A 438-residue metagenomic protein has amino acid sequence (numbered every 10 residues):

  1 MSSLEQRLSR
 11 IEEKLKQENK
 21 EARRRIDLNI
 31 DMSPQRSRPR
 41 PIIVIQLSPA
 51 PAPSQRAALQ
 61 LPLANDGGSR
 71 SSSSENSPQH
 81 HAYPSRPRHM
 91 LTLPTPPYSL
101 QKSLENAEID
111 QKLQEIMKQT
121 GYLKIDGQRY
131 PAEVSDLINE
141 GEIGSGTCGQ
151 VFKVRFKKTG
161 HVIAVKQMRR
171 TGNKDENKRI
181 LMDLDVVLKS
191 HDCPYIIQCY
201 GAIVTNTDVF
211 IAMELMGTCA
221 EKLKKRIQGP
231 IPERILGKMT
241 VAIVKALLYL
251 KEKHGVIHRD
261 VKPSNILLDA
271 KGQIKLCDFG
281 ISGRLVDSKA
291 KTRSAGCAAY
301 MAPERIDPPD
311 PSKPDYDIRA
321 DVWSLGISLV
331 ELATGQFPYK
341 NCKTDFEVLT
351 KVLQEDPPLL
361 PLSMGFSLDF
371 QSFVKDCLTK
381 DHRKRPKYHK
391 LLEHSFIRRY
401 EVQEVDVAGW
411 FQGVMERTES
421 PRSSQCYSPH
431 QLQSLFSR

Functional and structural regions predicted by a protein language model:
M1-R129: Intrinsically disordered, low-complexity regulatory segments that flank or precede the catalytic domain of eukaryotic
Q150-R170: Glycine-rich ATP phosphate-binding loop
Q167-H191: Conserved N-lobe beta3->alphaC-helix segment of eukaryotic protein kinase catalytic domains
G201-A202: A short, aromatic-enriched beta-strand patch in the conserved N-lobe beta-sheet of the protein kinase catalytic domain
T207-C219: Conserved short submotifs of the Hanks-type protein kinase catalytic core that shape the nucleotide-binding pocket
M239-T240: Activation segment signature within eukaryotic-like protein kinase domains
